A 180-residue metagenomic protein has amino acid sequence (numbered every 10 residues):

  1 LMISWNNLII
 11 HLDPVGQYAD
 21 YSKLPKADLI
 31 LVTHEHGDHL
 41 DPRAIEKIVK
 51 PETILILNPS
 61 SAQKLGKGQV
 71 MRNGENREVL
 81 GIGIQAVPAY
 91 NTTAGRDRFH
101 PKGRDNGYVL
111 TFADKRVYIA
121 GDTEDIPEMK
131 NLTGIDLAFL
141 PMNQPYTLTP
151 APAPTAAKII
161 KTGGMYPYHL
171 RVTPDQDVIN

Functional and structural regions predicted by a protein language model:
L1-P25, V70-T133, L148: Core dinuclear metal-dependent hydrolase active-site scaffold
I3, H34, D41, I84 (+3 more regions): Divalent metal-coordination and catalytic microenvironments
I9-I10, L29, L137, G164: Short, Asp-centered acidic motifs that coordinate Mg2+ and/or phosphate in catalytic or ligand-binding sites
D13, L31-V32, Q85-A89, L140 (+1 more regions): Redox-cofactor binding/interface segments in oxidoreductases and associated redox assembly factors
G16-Q17, E35-G37, S60-A62, N73-R77 (+2 more regions): Short, acidic/turn-prone active-site loops that include or flank metal/cofactor- and phosphate-binding residues
G16-S60, T133-F139: Active-site metal-binding motif and surrounding structural segment of the metallo-beta-lactamase
K47, P51-I54, P59-Q85, Q176-V178: Non-globular, low-confidence helical/coil segments that flank catalytic cores
E124-N180: Cap/insert and terminal regions of metallo-dependent hydrolase folds
